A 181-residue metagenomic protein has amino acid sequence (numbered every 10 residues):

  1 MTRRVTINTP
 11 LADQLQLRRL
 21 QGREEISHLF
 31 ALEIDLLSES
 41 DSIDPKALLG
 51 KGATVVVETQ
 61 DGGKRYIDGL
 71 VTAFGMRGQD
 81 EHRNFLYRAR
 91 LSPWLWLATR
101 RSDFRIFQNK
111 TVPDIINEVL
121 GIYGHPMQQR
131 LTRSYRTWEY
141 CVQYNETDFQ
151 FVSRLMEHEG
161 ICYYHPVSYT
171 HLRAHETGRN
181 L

Functional and structural regions predicted by a protein language model:
M1-L15: Polar/acidic, low-complexity leader/linker segments enriched in S/T/G and N/D
G22-E33: Short, basic/aromatic beta-hairpin or loop at an interaction surface
I26-H28, I43-A47: Exposed beta-strand/loop interface patches that mediate assembly or binding
I34-I43: Short alpha-helix capping/helix-loop boundary micro-motifs
P45-T132, T137-C141, S153, E157 (+1 more regions): Surface-exposed cap/loop segments at beta↔alpha junctions
H171-A174, G178-L181: Single conserved hydrophobic/aromatic residue that forms the stacking wall/gate of nucleotide- or nucleobase-binding
